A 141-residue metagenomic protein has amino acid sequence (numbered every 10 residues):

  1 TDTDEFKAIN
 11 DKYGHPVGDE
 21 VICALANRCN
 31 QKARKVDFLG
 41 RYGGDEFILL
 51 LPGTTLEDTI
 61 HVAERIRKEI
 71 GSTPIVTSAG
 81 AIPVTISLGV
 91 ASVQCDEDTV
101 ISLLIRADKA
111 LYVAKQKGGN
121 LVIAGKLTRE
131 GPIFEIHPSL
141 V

Functional and structural regions predicted by a protein language model:
T1, F47, I86-V90: A structural signal for short, well-ordered beta-strand segments
D2, G44, A107: Conserved metal-coordinating catalytic motifs of nucleotidyl cyclase and c-di-GMP turnover enzymes
E5-G53, E57, H61, R65 (+2 more regions): Cytosolic catalytic cores of cyclic-nucleotide second-messenger enzymes
R41, I70-I86, L103, K115: Catalytic core regions of nucleotide second-messenger enzymes
L49, V84-I86, A124: HATPase_c (GHKL) ATP-binding subdomain of two-component histidine kinases
G53, V90-Q94: PAS-family sensory domains and close relatives that share small-molecule sensor folds
T54-E57, G80, D98: Conserved catalytic/ATP-binding subdomain
I60-A63, V93-A124, E130-V141: Catalytic-core segments of nucleotide cyclases and related cyclic-nucleotide turnover enzymes
